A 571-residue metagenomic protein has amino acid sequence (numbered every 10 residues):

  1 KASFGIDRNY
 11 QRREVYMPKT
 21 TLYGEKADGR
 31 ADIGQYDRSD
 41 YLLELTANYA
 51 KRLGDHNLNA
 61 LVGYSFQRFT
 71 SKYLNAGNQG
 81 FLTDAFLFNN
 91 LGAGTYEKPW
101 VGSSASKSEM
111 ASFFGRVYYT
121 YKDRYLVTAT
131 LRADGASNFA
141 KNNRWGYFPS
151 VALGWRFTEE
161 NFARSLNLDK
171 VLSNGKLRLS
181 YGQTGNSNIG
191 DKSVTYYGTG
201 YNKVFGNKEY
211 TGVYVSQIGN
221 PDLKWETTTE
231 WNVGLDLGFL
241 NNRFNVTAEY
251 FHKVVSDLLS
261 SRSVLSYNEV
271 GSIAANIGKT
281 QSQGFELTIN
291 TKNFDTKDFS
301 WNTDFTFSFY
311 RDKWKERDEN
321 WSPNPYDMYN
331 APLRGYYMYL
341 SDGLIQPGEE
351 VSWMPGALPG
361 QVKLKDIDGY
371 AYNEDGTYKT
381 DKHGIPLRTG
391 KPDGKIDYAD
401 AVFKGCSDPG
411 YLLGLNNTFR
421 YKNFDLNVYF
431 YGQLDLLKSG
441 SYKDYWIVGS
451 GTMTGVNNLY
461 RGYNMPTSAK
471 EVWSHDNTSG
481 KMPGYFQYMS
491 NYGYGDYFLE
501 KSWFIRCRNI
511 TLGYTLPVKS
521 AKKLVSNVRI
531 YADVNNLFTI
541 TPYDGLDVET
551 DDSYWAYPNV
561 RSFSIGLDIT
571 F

Functional and structural regions predicted by a protein language model:
K1-M17, K26-L340, Y494-F571: Extracellular/periplasmic, surface-exposed regions of secreted and cell-surface proteins
M17-P18, A76-G80, N320, Y431-L434 (+1 more regions): Short Gly/aromatic-enriched secondary-structure transition segments
N75, A275, K292-S407, I447 (+2 more regions): Conserved small-residue
A136, Q433-R529: Extracytoplasmic gating/loop element in the C-terminal half of outer-membrane beta-barrel translocons and assembly
D304, A399, P409-N423, R508-G513: Conserved SET/PR-domain catalytic core that frames the SAM/AdoMet-binding pocket
Y398-A399, F424, N491-D496: Short, flexible active-site loops
K404-G440: Glycine-rich, aromatic-lined ligand/substrate-binding cores of catalytic and carbohydrate-binding domains
